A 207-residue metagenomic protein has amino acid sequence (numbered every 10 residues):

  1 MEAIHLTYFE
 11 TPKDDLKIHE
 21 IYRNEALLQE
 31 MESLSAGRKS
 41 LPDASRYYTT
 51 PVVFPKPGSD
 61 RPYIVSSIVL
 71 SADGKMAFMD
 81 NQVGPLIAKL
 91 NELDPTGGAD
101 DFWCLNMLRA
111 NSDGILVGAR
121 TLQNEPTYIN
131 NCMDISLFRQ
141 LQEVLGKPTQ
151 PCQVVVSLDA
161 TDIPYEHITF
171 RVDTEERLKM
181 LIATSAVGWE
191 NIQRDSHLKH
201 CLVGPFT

Functional and structural regions predicted by a protein language model:
A3-A72, M76-T207: Active-site ligand-binding patch in enzyme domains
